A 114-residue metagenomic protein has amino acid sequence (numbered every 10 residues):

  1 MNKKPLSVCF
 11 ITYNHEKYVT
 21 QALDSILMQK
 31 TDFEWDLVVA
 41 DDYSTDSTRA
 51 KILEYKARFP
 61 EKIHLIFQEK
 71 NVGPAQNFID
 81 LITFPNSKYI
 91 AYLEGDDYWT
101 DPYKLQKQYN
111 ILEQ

Functional and structural regions predicted by a protein language model:
M1-Q114: Nucleotide-sugar donor-binding/catalytic module of glycosyltransferases that assemble extracellular/cell-envelope
